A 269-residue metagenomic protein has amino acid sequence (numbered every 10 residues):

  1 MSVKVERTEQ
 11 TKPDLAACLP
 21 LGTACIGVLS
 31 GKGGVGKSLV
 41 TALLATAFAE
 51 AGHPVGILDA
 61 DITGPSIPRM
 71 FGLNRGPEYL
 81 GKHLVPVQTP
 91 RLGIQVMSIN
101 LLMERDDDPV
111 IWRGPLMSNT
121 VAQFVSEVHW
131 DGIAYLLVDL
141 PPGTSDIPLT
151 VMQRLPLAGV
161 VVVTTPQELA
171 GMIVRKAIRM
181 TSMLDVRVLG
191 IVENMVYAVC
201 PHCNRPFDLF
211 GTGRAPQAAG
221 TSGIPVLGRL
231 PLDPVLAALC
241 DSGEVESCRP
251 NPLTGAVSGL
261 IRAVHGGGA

Functional and structural regions predicted by a protein language model:
M1-P13, I178-A269: C-terminal lobe/tail of nucleotide-utilizing enzymes
M1-V35, G76, I261: Extreme N-terminal, non-catalytic leader segments that precede Walker-type/kinase nucleotide-binding cores
G22, G33, D59, I67 (+8 more regions): Residue-level signature of catalytic and energy-coupling elements of molecular machines, predominantly ATP/GTP-dependent
A24-D61, I178: Walker A/P-loop phosphate-binding motif and the immediately C-terminal alpha-helix
F48, P54-D106, I111, S118 (+1 more regions): Phosphate-binding loop that captures ATP/GTP phosphates
M97, V121, L140, Q153 (+2 more regions): Glycine-rich phosphate-binding loops of nucleotide-dependent enzymes
M103-V151: Phosphate-binding/switch loop-helix module in NTP-utilizing enzymes
D131-V138, T144-S145, P156-A177: Conserved Switch II/interswitch segment of TRAFAC-class P-loop GTPases
